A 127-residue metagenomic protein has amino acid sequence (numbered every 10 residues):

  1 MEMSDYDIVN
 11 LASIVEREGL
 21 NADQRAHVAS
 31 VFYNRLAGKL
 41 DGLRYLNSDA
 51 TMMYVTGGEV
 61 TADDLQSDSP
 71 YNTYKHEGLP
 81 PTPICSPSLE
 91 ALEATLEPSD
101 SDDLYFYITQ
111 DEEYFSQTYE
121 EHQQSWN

Functional and structural regions predicted by a protein language model:
M1-N127: Bacterial extracytoplasmic/cell-wall-associated proteins, especially those involved in peptidoglycan
